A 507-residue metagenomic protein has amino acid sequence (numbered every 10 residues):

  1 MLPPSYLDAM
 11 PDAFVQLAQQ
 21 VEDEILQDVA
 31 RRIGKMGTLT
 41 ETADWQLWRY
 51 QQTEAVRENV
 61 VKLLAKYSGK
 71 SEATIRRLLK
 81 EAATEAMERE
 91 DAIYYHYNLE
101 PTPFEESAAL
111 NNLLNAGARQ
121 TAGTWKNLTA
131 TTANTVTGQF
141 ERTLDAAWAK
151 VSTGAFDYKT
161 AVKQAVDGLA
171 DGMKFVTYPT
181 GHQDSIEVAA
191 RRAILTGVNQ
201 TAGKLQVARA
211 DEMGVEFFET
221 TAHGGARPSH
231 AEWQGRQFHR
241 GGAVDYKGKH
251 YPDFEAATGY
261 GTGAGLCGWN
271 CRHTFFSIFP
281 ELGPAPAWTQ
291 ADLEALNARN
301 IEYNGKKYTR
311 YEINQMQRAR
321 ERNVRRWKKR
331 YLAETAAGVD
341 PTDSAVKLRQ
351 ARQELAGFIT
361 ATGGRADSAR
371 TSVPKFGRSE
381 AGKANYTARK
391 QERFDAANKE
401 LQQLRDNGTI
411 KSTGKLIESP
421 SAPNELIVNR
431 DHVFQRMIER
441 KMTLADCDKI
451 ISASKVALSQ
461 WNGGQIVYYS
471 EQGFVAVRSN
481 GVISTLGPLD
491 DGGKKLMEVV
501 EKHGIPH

Functional and structural regions predicted by a protein language model:
M1-A165, P286-E418: N-terminal leader/targeting and assembly helices and adjacent pre-domain segments
P4, H230, H239-G242, A476-N480: Short amphipathic beta-strand/extended segments with alternating polar/hydrophobic composition
K126-M213: Contiguous, non-catalytic segments that form substrate-binding/exosite surfaces or channel walls
A155, T180, D184, V188 (+6 more regions): Hydrophobic alpha-helical scaffolding
G172, G214, Q234, G338 (+1 more regions): Glycine-centered loop/turn motif at secondary-structure junctions
D184-A291: Acidic, glycine-rich two-metal-ion catalytic cores of nucleic acid-processing enzymes
N385-H507: Ribonuclease/tRNase effector modules and their secretory precursors
